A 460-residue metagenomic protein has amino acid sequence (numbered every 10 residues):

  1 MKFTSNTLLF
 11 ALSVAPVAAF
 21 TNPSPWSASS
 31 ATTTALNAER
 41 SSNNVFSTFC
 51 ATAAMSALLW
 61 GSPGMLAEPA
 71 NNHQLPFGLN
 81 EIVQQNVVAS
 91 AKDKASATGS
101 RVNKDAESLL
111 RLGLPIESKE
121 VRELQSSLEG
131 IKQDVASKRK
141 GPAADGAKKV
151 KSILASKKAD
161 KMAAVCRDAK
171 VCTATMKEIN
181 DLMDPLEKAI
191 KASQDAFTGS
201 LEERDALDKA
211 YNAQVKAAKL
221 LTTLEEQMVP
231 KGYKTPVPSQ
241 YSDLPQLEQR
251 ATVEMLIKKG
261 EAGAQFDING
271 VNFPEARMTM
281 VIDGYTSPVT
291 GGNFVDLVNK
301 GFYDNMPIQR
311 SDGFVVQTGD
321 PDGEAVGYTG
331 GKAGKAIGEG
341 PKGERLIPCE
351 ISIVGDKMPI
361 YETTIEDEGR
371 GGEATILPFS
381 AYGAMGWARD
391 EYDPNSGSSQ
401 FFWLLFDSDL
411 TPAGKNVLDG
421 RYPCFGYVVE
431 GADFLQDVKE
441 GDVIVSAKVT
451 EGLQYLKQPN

Functional and structural regions predicted by a protein language model:
M1-E39: N-terminal chloroplast transit peptides
T7-A11, A35, A57-L58, M65 (+1 more regions): Acidic/proline-rich low-complexity IDRs
S13, F20-N22, W60, L66 (+3 more regions): Compositionally biased, intrinsically disordered/low-complexity regions enriched for serine, proline and threonine
N22, W26-A28, S62, R389 (+1 more regions): Intrinsic disorder/low-complexity segments enriched in polar/charged and small flexible residues
A31-V45, L75-I82: Long, composition-driven mixed-charge/polar low-complexity segments
S41-H73: Single-pass hydrophobic alpha-helical transmembrane segments typical of small organelle membrane proteins
E68-N460: Cyclophilin-like peptidyl-prolyl cis-trans isomerases
